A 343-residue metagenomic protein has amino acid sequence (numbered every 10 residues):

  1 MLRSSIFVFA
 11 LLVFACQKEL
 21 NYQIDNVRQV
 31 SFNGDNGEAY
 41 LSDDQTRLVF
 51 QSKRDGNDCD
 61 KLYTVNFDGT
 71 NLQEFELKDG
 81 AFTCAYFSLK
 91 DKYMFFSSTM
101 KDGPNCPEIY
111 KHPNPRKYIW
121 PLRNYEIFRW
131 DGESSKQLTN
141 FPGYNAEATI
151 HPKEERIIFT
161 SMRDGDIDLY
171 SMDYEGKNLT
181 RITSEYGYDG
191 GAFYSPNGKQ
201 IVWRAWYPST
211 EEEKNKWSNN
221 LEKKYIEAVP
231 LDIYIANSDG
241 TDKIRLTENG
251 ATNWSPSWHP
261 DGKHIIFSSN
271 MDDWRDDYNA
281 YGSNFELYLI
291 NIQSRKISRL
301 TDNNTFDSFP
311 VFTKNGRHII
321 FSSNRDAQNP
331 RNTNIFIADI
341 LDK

Functional and structural regions predicted by a protein language model:
F9-Q17: Hydrophobic h-region of N-terminal signal peptides that target proteins for export in Gram-negative bacteria
E19-G34: A short helix->beta-strand "capping" segment at the edge of beta-propeller domains
N26-Q29, T70-Q73, N124, S134-Q137 (+3 more regions): Predominantly a core beta-strand signature of beta-propeller blades across repeat-based propeller domains
F32-D35, S52-L62, E76-F82, S97-I127 (+8 more regions): A flexible loop/linker signature enriched in serine peptidases of the S9 family
D43-D44, L89-K90, P152-K153, P196-N197 (+2 more regions): Residue-level detector of Asp-centered blade-edge/turn motifs that repeat once per structural unit in beta-propeller
L48-V49, M94, I157, I201 (+2 more regions): Hydrophobic beta-strand positions that form the internal "hydrophobic ladder" of WD40/Gbeta-like beta-propeller blades
N66-T70, W130-S134, D173-K177, N237-T241 (+2 more regions): Short loop/turn segments that connect beta-strands within beta-propeller blades
